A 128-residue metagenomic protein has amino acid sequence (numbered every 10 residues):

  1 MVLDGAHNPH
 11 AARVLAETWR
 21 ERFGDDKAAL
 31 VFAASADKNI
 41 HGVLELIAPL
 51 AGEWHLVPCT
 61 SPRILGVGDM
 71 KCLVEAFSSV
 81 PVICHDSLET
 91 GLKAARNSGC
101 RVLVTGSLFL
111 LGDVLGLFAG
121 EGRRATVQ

Functional and structural regions predicted by a protein language model:
M1, L44-R101: C-terminal helical cap/extension that packs against the catalytic core of soluble nucleotide-cofactor enzymes
M1-E53: Nucleotide phosphate-binding/pyrophosphate-handling subdomain across enzymes that bind or process nucleotide phosphates
W19, F23, V74, F118-G122: Active-site catalytic pocket residues across diverse enzymes, especially alpha/beta-hydrolases
T60-R63, R124-Q128: Short, flexible loop segments at boundaries between secondary-structure elements
S107: Active-site-proximal loop/hinge segments that shape catalytic or ion-binding/gating pockets
L110-G112: Short, active-site-adjacent cap segments at secondary-structure transitions
